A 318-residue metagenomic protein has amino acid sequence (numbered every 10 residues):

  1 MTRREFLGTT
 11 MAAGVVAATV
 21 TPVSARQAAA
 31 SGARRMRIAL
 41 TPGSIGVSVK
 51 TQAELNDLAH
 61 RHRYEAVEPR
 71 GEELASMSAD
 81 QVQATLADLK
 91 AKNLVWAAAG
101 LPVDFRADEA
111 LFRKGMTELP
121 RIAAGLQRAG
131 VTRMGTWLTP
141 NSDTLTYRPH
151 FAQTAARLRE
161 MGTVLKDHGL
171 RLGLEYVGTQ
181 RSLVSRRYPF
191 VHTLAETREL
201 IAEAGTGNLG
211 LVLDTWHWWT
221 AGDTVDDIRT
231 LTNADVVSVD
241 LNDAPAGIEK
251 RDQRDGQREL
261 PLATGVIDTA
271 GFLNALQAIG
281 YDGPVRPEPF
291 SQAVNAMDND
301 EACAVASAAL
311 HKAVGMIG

Functional and structural regions predicted by a protein language model:
R3-A39, S44-R63, G130, L194-L213 (+1 more regions): Histidine-acidic metal/acid-base catalytic patches
T10-A18, G32-A33, E54, A91 (+3 more regions): Active-site acidic/histidine proton-transfer and metal-coordination neighborhood in alpha/beta enzyme cores
G43, L101, W137-T139, E175-V177 (+2 more regions): Active-site-proximal beta-strand/loop segments in catalytic clefts of secreted hydrolases
I45-K50, R70-Q81, D104-G115, N141-L145 (+4 more regions): Acidic-and-aromatic substrate-binding clefts and catalytic sites of carbohydrate-active enzymes
L58, H62-S78, G100-D104, G135: N-terminal substrate-binding region of glycoside hydrolase catalytic domains
E65-A66, V95, T132, R171-G173 (+1 more regions): Residue-level detector of anion-binding/catalytic polar loops
S78-K92: Aromatic-lined substrate-binding rim segments of carbohydrate-active enzymes
